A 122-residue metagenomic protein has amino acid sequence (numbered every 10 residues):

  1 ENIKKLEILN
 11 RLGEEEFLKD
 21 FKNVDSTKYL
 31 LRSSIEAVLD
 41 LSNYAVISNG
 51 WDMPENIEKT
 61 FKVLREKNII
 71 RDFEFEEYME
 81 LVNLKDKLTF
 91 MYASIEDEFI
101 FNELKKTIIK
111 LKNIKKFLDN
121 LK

Functional and structural regions predicted by a protein language model:
E1-K122: Solvent-exposed interaction patches of small proteins and small membrane subunits
